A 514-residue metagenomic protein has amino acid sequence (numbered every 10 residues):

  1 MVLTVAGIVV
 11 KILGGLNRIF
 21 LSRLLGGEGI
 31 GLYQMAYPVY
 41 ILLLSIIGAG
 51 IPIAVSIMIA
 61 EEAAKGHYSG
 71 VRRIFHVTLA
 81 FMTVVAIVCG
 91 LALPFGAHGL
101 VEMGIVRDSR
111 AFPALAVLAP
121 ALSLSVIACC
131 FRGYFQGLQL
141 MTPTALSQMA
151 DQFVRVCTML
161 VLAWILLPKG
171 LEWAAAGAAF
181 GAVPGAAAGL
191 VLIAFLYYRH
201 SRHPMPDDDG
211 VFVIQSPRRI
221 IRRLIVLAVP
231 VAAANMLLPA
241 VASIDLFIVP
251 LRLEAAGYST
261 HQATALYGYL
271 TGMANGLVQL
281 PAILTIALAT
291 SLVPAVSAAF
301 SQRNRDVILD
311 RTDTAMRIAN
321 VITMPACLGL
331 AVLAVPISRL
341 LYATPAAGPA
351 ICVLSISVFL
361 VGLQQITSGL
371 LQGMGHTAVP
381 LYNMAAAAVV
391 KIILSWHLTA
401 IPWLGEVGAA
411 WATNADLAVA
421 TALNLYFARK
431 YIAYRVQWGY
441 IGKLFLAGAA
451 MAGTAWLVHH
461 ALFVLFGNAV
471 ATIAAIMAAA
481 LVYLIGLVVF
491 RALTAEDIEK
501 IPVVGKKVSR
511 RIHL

Functional and structural regions predicted by a protein language model:
M1-L13, S69, R73, F212-L238 (+2 more regions): N-terminal membrane topogenesis motif
M1-S56, G90, P94, A121-L122 (+1 more regions): Signature of the first transmembrane helix
L21-L42, L171, A175-A176, R222-L227 (+2 more regions): Interfacial/gating helices of multi-pass transporter permease domains
A49-A64, A282-R303, M316: Helix-loop junctions and terminal segments of transmembrane helices in multi-pass membrane transport/translocation
F95, V106-C130, L328, A343-T367: Alpha-helical transmembrane segments of multi-pass membrane proteins
S125-S147, I356-A386: Membrane-interface junctions at transmembrane-helix termini in multi-pass inner-membrane proteins
T142, F153-V191, L196, A378 (+3 more regions): Membrane-interface helix-loop junctions in multi-pass transport and translocation proteins
L457-L514: Membrane-proximal transmembrane or re-entrant/amphipathic helices at the cytosolic face
